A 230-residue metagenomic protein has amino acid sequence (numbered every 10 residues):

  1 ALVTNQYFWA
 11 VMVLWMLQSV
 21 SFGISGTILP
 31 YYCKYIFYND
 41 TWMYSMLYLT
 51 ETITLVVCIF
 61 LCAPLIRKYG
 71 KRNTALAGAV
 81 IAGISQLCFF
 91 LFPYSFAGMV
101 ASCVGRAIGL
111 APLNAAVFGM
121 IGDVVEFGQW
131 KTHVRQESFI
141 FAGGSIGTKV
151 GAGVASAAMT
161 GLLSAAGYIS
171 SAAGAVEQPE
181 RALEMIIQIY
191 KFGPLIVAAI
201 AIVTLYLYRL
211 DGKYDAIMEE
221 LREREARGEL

Functional and structural regions predicted by a protein language model:
A1-L230: Membrane-embedded alpha-helical bundles of multi-pass transporters/translocases, especially carrier/permease families
